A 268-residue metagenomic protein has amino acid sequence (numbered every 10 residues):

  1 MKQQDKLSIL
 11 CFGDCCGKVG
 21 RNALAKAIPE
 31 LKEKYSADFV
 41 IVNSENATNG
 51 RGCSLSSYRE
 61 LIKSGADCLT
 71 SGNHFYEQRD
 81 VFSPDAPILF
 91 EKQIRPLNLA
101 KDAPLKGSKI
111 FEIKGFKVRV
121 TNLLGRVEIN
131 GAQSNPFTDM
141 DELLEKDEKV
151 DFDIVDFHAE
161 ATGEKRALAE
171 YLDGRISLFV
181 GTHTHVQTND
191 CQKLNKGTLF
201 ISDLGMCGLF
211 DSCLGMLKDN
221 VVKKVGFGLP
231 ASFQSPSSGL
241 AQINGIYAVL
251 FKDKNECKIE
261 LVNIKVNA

Functional and structural regions predicted by a protein language model:
M1-A268: Acidic, metal/ion-coordinating pockets
